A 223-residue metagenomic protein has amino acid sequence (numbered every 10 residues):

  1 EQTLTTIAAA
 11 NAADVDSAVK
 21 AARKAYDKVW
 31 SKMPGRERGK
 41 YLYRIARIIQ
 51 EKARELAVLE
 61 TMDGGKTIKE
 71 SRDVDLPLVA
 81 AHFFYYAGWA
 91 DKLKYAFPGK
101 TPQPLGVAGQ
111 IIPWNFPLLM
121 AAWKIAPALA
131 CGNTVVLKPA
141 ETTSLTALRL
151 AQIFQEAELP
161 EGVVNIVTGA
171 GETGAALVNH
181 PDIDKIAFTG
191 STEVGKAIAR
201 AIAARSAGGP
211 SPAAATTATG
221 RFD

Functional and structural regions predicted by a protein language model:
E1-L93: Glycine-rich loop-to-alpha-helix module at the N-terminal edge of alpha/beta enzyme cores
Q2-I7, K40, R44, A81 (+3 more regions): Terminal low-complexity tails and localization/encapsulation signals of metabolic enzymes
A8, I111, V136, A140 (+2 more regions): Active-site-adjacent beta-strand anchor residues
A13, E51, E55, K66 (+5 more regions): Short alpha-helical
Y41, A130-T142, T146, V163 (+1 more regions): Short loop-to-beta-strand entry elements in the cores of soluble alpha/beta enzymes
F83, A147-L150, L177, I198: Hydrophobic packing residues within well-ordered alpha-helices of enzyme cores
K92-E161: Conserved small-residue-rich beta-alpha loop and adjacent elements that most often cradle the phosphate/pyrophosphate
V107, E156-D223: Conserved NAD(P)+-binding/catalytic subdomain of aldehyde/semialdehyde dehydrogenases
